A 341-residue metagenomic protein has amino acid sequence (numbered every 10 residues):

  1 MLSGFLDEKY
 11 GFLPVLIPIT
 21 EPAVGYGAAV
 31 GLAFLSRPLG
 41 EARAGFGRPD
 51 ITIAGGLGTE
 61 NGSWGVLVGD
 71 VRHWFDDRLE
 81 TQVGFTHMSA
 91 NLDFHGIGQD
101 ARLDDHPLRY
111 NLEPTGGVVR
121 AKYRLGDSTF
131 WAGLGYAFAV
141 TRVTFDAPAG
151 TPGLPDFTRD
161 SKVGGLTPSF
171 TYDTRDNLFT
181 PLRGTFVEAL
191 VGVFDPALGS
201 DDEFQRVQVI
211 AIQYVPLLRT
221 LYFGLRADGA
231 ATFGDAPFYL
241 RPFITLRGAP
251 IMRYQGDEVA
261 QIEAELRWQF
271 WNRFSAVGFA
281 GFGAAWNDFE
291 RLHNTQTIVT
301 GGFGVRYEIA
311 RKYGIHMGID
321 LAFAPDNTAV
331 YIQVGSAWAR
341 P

Functional and structural regions predicted by a protein language model:
G4-F12, T20-K162, G256-V259, I315-H316 (+1 more regions): Gram-negative/organellar outer-membrane beta-barrel architecture
P14-L16, T52-G56, T81-F85, A132-Y136 (+8 more regions): Membrane-embedded beta-strand positions of outer-membrane beta-barrel proteins
V30-R37, V68-D70, P168-T174, V209-Q213 (+3 more regions): Short, well-ordered amphipathic alpha-helices
P155-R159, V163-D288, A337: C-terminal outer-membrane beta-barrel translocator/porin domains of Gram-negative envelope proteins and their
A260, N272-G278, T297-G301, R311-M317 (+1 more regions): A short pocket-lining beta-strand/turn micro-motif at the edge of beta-sheets
A280-A284, N294-T300, L321-F323: Small/polar glycine-rich anion-binding or flexible loop at a beta-alpha turn
N287-D288, H293-Q296, Y307-I309: C-terminal soluble interaction/assembly domains
